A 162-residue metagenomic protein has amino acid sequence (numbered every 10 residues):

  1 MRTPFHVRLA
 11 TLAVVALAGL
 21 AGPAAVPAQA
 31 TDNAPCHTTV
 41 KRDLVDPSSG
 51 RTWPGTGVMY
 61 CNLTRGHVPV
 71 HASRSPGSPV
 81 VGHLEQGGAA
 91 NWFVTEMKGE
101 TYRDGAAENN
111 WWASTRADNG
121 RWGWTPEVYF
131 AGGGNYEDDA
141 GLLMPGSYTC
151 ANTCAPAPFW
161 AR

Functional and structural regions predicted by a protein language model:
M1-A30: Secretory targeting and sorting signals
G19-V26, D46-S49, G134-L143: Short, intrinsically disordered, charge-biased short linear motifs at domain edges
L20, R51, Y60, D104-G105 (+1 more regions): Generic marker of residues within folded, mature protein domains
T31-S75, H83-Q86, A140-R162: SH3-family beta-barrel domains
A34-H37, G82-N135: SH3/SH3-like beta-barrel superfamily modules
S75-P76, D118: Short, ordered coil/turn segments that flank beta-strands lining enzyme active or ligand-binding pockets
